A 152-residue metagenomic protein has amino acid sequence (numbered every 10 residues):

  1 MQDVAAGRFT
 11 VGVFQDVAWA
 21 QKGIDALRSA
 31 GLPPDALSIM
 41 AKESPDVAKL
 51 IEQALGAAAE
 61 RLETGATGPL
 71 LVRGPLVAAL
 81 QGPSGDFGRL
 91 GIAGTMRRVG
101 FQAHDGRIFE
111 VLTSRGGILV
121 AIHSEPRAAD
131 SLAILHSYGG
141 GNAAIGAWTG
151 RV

Functional and structural regions predicted by a protein language model:
M1-V152: Positively charged, small/polar-rich N-terminal and surface patches that mediate targeting and assembly and bind
